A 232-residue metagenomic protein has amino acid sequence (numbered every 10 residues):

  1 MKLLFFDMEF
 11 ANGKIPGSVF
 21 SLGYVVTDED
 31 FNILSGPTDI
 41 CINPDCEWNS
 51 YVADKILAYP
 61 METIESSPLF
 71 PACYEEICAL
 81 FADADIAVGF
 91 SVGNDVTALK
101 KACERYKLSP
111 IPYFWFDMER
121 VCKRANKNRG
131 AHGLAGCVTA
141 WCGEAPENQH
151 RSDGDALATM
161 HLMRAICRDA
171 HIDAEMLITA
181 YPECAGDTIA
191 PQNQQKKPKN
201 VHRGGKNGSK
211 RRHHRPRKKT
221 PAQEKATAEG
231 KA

Functional and structural regions predicted by a protein language model:
K2-K101, Y106, P112, T139-E144: Conserved non-catalytic scaffold segment of RNase H-like nuclease domains
V52, L99-K101, A125-K127, G204-H213: Short, conserved acidic/polar surface loops in the N-terminal third of protein domains
Y74, A131-L134: Alpha-helix initiation and N-capping motif
I86-G93, T97-C103, G133-Q192: Acidic, Mg2+-coordinating catalytic module of metal-dependent nucleases/exonucleases that use a two-metal-ion mechanism
P110-F114, A170: P-loop/Walker A phosphate-binding loop and immediately adjacent motor/lid segment at beta-alpha junctions
F114-D117, I178-T179: Beta-strand segments within the central parallel beta-sheet cores of soluble alpha/beta enzyme folds
F116-H132: Short alpha-helix plus adjacent loop in nuclease-associated cores
M160-A232: Acidic two-metal-ion nuclease catalytic site recognized across multiple nuclease folds, prominently DnaQ/RNase D-T
